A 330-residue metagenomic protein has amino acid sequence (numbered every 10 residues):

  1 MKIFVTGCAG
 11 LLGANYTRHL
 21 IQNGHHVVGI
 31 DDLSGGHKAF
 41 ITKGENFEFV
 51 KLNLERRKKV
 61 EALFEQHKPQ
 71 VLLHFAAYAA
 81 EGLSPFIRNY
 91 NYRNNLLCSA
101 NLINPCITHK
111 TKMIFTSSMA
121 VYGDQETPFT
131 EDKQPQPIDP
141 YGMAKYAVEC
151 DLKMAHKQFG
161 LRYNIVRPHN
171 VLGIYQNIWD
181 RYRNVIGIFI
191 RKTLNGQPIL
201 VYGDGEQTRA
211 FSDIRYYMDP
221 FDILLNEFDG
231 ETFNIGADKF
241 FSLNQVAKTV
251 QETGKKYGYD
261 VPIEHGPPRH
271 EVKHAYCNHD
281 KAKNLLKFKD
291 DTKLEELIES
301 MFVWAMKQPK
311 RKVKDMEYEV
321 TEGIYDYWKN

Functional and structural regions predicted by a protein language model:
M1-H169, Q308, Y318-W328: N-terminal Rossmann-like NAD(P)+-binding domain of SDR-like oxidoreductases, especially those catalyzing
R88, I178-W179: Active-site loop immediately N-terminal to the catalytic Tyr-X3-Lys motif of short-chain dehydrogenase/reductase
Y92, I138-Y146, D180-G187, A210-F211 (+1 more regions): Short-chain dehydrogenase/reductase
D124-E126, I174-N177: Short beta-loop-alpha junction of Rossmann-like oxidoreductase domains
A147, D151, A155, V185 (+3 more regions): Hydrophobic alpha-helix immediately C-terminal to the catalytic Tyr-X-X-X-Lys motif of short-chain
L194-N330: C-terminal substrate-binding subdomain of Rossmann-fold SDR/epimerase-dehydratase oxidoreductases
